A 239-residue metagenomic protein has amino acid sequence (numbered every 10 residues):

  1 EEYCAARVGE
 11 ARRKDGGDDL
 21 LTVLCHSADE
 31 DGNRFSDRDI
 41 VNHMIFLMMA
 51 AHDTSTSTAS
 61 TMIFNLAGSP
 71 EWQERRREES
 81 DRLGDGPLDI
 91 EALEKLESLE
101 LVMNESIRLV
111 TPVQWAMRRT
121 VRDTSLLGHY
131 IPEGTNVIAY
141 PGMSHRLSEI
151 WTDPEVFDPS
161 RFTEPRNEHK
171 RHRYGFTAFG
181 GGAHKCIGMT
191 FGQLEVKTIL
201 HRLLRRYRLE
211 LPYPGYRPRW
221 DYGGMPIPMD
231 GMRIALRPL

Functional and structural regions predicted by a protein language model:
E1-A59, Q73, L96: Conserved cytochrome P450 catalytic core segment spanning the I/J/K helices
R13, L99-W115, R119, M229-L239: C-terminal domain-closing interface element
D15-T22, N65-V113, L127, P132-N136 (+5 more regions): Cytochrome P450 I-helix active-site segment
R34-S36, N167-F176: Active-site-adjacent bridging/hinge elements
T54-Q73, R77-E79, M189-R206: Cytochrome P450 catalytic-core helices
D81-G86, K185, T190-L239: Cytochrome P450 proximal C-terminal region
A139-N167, F179: Conserved cytochrome P450 K-helix/beta-meander segment immediately N-terminal to the heme-binding cysteine loop
